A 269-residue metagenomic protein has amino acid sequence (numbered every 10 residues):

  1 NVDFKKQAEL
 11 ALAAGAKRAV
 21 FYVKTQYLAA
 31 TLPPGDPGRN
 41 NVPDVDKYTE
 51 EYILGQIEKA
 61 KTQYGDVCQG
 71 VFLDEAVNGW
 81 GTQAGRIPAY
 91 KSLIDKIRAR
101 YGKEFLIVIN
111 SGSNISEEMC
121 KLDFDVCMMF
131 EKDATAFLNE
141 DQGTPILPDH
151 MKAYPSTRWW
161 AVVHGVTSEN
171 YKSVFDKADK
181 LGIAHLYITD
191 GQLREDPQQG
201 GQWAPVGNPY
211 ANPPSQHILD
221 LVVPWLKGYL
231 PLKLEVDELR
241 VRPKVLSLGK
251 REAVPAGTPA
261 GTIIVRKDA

Functional and structural regions predicted by a protein language model:
N1-K233: Glycan-processing catalytic domains of CAZymes
V236-A269: Extracellular/surface-exposed low-complexity repeats and stalk/linker segments enriched in Gly/Pro and small polar
